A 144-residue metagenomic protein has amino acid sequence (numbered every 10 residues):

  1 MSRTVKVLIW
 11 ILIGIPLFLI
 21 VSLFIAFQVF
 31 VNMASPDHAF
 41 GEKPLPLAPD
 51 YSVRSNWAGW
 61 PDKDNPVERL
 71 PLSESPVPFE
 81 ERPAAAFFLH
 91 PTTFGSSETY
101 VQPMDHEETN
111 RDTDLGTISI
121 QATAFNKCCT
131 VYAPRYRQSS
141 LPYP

Functional and structural regions predicted by a protein language model:
M1-F18: N-terminal Sec-pathway targeting helices
F18-A39: Membrane-interface motif at the C-terminal end of an N-terminal transmembrane signal
N32-E74: N-terminal module-boundary/linker segments of secreted carbohydrate-active enzymes
D37-G41, F88-L89, Y136-S139: Broad hydrophobic/π-residue packing in well-ordered secondary structure
S75-V77, Q121-A122: Short, flexible, glycine/charge-rich loop motifs used to bind or transfer phosphoryl groups or to couple energy/partner
P78-R82, F125-K127: Extracellular/periplasmic catalytic domains that process cell-envelope and extracellular macromolecules
P83-P91: Short beta-strand element of the alpha/beta-hydrolase
P91-P144: Active-site catalytic motif of lipid deacylating hydrolases and related acyltransferases
